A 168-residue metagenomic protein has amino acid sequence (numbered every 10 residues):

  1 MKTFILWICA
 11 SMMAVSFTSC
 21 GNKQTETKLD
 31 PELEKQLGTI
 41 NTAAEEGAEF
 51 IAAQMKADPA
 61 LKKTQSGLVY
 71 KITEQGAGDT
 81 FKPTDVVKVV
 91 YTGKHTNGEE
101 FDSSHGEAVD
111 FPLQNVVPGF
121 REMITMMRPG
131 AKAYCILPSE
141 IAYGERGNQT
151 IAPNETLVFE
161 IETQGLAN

Functional and structural regions predicted by a protein language model:
K2-I8, C20-N168: Cross-family detector of peptidyl-prolyl cis-trans isomerase
S11-M12: Repetitive helical segments and hydrophobic/amphipathic motifs
V15-S19: C-terminal motif of bacterial Sec signal peptides marking the signal peptidase cleavage site
